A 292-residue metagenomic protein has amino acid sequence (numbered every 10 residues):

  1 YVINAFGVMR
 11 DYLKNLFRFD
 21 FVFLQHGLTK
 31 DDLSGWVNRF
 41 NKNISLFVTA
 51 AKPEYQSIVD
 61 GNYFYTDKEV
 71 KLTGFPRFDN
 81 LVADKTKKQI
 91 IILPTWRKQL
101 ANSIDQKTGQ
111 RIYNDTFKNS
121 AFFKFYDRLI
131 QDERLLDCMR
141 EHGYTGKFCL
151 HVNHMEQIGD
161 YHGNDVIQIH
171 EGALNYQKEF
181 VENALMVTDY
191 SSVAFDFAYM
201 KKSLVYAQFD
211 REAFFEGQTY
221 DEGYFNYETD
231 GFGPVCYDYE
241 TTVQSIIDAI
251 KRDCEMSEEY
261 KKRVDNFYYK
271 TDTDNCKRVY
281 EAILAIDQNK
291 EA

Functional and structural regions predicted by a protein language model:
Y1-L81: Active-site and donor-binding regions of nucleotide-sugar-utilizing enzymes
V2-V8, Y55-I58, N80, L100-A101 (+2 more regions): Short, charged/polar "capping" segments at the starts of alpha-helices and the immediately preceding loops
G7-T29, T108-F117, K202-A213: A short, gly/pro- and small-residue-rich
D20, L46, Q89, A184-L185: Structural motif
P76-D160, C236, T271: Conserved catalytic-core segment of nucleotide-activated headgroup transferases in glycan assembly
V152-F195: Donor nucleotide-activated moiety binding/catalytic core segment of transferases that use nucleotide-activated donors
G159-D165, S192-F267: Catalytic binding pocket for nucleotide-activated donors in carbohydrate/polymer assembly enzymes
D272-A292: C-terminal alpha-helical cap of glycosyltransferases
